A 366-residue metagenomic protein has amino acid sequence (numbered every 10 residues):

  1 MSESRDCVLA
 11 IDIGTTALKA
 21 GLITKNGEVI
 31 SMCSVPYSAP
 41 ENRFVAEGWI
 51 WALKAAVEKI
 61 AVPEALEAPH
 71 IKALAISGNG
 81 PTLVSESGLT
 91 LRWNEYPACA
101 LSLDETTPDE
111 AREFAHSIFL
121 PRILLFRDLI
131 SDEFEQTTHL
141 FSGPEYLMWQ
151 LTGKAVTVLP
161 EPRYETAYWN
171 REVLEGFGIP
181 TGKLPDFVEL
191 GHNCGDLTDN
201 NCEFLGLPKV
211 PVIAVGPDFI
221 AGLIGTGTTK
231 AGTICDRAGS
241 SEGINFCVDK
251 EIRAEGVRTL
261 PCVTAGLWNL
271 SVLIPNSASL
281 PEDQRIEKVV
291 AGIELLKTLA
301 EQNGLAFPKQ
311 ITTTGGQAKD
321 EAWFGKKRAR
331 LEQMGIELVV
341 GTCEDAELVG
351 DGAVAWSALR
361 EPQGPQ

Functional and structural regions predicted by a protein language model:
M1-S87, L91, Q136, C202-A214 (+3 more regions): N-terminal glycine/serine-rich phosphate-binding loop of ATP-dependent small-molecule kinases, especially carbohydrate
I13-T15, E110-P217: Gly/Ser/Thr-rich active-site cleft segment
A17, E189-L197, F307-R330: Glycine-rich phosphate-binding loops at beta-strand->alpha-helix junctions
L53-I60, F219, R285-P308, V354 (+1 more regions): Phosphate/ATP-binding catalytic cores across multiple sugar-kinase/actin-like superfamilies, primarily ASKHA
A73-L74, H139-F141, G182-L190, P211-A214 (+4 more regions): Beta-strand segments within the central parallel beta-sheet cores of soluble alpha/beta enzyme folds
T82-E105, T137, F141-R171, V210-Q284: Glycine-rich phosphate-binding loop of actin/hexokinase-like ATP-binding domains
P108-A115, F134-Q136, L207-P211, T264-S271 (+1 more regions): A short glycine/serine-rich beta->alpha loop
D218-G225, I274-P275, E287, A318-K319 (+2 more regions): Glycine-rich phosphate-binding/hydrolytic loop that grips phosphoryl groups
